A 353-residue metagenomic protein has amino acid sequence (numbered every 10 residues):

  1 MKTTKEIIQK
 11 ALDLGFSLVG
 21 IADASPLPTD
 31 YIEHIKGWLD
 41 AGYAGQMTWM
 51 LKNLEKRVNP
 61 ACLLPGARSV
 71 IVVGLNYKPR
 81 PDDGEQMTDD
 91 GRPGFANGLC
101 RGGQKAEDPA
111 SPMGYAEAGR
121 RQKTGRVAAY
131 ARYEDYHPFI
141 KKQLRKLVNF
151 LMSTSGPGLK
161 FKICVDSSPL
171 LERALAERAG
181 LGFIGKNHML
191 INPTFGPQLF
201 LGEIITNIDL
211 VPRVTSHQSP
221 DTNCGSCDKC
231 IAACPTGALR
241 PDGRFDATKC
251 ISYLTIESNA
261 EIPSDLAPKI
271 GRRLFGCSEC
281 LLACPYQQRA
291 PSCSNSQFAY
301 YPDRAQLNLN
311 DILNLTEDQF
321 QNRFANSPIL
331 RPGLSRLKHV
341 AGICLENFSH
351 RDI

Functional and structural regions predicted by a protein language model:
M1-E85, G94, G98-C100, Y115 (+4 more regions): Auxiliary alpha/beta "docking" domains used to position bulky ligands
M87-T88, N97, K105-A106: Polybasic, lysine-rich low-complexity intrinsically disordered segments
D89-D90, D108, H217, D221 (+1 more regions): Intrinsic-disorder-associated, low-complexity terminal segments enriched in Asp/Asn/His/Tyr and depleted of Lys/Arg
N207-L210, K249-S258: A short, charged helix-loop
K229-S252, R273-Q297: Iron-sulfur cluster-binding cysteine motifs and their immediate structural context in ferredoxin-like electron-transfer
L254, S258-F275, Q306-L330: Short Fe-S-cluster ligation motifs
Q288, E346-D352: Alpha-helix capping and inter-helical loop/turn segments
N322, L330-F348: Long, compositionally biased charged/polar accessory segments in the mid-to-C-terminal portions of proteins
